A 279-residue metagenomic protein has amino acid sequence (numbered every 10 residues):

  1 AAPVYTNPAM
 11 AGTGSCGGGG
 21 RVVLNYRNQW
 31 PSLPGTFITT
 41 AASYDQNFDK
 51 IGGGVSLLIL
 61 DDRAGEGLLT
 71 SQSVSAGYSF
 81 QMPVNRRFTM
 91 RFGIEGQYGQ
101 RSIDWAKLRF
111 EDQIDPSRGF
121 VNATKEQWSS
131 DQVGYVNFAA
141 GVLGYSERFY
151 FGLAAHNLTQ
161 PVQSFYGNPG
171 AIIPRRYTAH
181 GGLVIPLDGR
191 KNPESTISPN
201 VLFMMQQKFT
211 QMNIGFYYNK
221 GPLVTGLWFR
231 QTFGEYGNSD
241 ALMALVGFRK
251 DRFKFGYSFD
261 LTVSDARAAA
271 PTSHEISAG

Functional and structural regions predicted by a protein language model:
A1-G279: Subset of outer-membrane beta-barrel
